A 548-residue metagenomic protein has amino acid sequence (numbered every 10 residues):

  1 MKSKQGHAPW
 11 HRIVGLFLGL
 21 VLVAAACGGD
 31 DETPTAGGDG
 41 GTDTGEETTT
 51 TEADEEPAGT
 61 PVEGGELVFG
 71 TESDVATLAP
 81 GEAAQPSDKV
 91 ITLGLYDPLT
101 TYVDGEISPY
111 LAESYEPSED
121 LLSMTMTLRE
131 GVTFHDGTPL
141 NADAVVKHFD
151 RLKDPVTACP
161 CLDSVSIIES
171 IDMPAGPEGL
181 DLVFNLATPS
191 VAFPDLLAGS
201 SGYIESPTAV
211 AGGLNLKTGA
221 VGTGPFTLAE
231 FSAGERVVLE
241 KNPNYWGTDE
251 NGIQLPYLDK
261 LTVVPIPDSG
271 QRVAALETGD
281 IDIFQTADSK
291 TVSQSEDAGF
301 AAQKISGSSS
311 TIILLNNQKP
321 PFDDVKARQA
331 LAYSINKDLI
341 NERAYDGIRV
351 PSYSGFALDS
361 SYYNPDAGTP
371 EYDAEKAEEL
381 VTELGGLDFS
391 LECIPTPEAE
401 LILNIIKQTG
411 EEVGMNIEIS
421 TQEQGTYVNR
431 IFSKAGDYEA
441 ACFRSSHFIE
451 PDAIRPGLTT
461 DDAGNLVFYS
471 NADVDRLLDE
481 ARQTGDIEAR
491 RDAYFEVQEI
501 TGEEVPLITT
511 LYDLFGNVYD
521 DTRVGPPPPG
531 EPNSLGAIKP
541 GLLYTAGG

Functional and structural regions predicted by a protein language model:
G70-E119, D150, V221: N-terminal lobe/hinge region of extracytoplasmic solute-binding protein
T127, C161-T208, P225-S232: Surface-exposed binding/hinge segments that line and control ligand-binding clefts or catalytic entry sites
A198-P256, K260: Gly/Pro-rich hinge or "lid" segments in bacterial periplasmic/extracellular proteins
F226, D346, V350-E383, P395-L401: Structural transition elements
Y245-Q294, N416: Ligand-site clamp/hinge motif
T382-H447, D461, I487: Ligand/substrate-recognition segments at binding pockets and active sites
E418-V428, A453-T522, G548: Extracytoplasmic/peripheral linker and loop segments enriched in polar/acidic and small residues with frequent Thr/Pro
N517-G548: Long beta-strand-rich cores associated with HINT superfamily self-processing modules
